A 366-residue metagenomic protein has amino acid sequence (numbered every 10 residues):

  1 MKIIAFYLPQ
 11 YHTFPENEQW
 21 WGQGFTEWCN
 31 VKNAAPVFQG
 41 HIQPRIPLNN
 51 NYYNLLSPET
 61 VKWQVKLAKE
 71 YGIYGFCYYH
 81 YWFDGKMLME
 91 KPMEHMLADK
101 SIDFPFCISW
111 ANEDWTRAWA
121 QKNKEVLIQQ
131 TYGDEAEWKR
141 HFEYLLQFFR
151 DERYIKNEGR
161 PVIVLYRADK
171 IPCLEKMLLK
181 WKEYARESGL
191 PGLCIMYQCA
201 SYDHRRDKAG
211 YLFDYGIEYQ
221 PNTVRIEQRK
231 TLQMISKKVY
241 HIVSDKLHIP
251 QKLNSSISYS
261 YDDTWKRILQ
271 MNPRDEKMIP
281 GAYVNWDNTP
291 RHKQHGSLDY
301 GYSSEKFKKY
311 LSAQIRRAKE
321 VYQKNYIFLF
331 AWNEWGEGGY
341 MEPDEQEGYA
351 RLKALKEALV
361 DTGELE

Functional and structural regions predicted by a protein language model:
M1-E366: Glycan-processing catalytic domains of CAZymes
